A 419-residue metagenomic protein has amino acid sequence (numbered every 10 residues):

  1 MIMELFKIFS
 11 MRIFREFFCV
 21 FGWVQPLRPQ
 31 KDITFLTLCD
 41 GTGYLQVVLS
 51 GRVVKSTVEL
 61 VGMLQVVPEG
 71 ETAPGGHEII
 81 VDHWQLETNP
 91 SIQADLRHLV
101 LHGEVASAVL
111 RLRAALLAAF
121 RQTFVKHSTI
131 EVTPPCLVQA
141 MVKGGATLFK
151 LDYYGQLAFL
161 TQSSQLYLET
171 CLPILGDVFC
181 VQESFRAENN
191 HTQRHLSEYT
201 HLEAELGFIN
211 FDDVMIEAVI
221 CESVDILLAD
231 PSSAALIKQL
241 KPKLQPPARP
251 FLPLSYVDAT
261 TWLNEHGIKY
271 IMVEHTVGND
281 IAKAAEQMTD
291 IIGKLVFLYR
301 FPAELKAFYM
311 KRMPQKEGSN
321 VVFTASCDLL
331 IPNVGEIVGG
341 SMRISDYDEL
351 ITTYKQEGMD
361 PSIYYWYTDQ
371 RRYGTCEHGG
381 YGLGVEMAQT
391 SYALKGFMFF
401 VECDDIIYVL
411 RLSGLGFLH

Functional and structural regions predicted by a protein language model:
M1-H419: Class II aminoacyl-tRNA synthetase catalytic cores and aaRS-like
